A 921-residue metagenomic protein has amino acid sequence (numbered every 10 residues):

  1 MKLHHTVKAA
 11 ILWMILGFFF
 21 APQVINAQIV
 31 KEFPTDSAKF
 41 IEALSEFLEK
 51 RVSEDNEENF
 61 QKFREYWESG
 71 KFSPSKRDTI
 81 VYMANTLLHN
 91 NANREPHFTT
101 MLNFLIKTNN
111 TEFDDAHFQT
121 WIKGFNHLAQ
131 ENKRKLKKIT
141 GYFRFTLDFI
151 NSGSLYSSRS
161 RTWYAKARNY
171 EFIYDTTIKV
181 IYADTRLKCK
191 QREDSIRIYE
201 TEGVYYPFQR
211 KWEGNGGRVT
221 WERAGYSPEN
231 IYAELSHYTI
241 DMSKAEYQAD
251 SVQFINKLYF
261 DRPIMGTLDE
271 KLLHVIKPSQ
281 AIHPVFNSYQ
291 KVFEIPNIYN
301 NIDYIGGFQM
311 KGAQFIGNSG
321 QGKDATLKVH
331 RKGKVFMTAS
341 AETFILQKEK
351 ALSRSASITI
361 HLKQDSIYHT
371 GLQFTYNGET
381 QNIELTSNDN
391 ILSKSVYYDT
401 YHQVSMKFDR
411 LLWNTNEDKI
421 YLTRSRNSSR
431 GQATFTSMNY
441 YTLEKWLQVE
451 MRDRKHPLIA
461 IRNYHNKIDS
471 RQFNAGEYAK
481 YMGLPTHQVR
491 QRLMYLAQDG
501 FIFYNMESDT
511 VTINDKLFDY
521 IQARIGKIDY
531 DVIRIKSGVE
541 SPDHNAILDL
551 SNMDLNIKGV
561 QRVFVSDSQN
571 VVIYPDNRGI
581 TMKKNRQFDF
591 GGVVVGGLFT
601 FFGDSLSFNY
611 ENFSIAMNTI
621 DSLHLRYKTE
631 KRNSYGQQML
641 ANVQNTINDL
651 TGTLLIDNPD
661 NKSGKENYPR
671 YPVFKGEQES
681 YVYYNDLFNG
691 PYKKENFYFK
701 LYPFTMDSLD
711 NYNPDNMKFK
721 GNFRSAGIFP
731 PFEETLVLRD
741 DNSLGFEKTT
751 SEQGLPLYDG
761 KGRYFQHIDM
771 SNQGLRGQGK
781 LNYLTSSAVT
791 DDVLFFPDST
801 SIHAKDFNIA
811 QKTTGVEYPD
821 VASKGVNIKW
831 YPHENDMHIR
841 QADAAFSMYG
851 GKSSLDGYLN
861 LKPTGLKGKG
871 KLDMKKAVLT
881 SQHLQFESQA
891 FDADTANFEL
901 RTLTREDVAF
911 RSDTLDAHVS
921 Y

Functional and structural regions predicted by a protein language model:
M1-E32: Bacterial Sec-dependent N-terminal signal peptides
Q28-Y921: Structural signature for solvent-exposed beta-strand/loop edge elements and short helix-capping sites, enriched
